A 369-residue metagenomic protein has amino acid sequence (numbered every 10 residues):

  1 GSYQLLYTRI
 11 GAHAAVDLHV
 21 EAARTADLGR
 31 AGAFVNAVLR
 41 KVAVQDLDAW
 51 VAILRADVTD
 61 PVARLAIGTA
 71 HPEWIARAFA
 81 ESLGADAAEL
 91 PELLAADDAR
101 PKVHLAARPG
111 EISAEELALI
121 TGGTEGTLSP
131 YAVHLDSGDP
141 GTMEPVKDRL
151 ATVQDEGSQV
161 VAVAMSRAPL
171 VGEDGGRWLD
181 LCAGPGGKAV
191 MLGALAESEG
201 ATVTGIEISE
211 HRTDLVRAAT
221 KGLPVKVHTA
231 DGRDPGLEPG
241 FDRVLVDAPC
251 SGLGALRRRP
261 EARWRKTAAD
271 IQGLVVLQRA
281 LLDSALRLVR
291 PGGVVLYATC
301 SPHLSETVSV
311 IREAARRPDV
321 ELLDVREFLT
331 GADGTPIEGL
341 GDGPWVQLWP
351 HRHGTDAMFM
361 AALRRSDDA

Functional and structural regions predicted by a protein language model:
G1-A369: S-adenosylmethionine
